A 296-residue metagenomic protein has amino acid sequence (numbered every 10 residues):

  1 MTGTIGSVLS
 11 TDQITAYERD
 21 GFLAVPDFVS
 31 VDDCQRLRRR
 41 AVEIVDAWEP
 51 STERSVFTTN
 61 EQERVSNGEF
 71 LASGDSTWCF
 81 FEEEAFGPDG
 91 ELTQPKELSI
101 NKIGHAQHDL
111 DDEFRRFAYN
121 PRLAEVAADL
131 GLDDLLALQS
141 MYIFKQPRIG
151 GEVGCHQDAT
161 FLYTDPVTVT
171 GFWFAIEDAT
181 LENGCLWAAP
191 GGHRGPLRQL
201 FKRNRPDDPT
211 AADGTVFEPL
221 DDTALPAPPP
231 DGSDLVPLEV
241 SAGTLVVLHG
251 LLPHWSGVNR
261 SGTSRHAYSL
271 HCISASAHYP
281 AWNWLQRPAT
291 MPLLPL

Functional and structural regions predicted by a protein language model:
T2, A47-F57, V65, L71-S76 (+4 more regions): Non-heme Fe(II)/2-oxoglutarate
T2-E18, P26-E152, M291: Non-heme Fe(II)-dependent double-stranded beta-helix
R38-V42, A188-P190, G262: Short Gly/aromatic-enriched secondary-structure transition segments
F117, V126, L132-L136, Q146-R148 (+5 more regions): Active-site region of the double-stranded beta-helix
L132, Q157-V169, S233-D234, V240 (+1 more regions): A short beta-loop-beta micro-motif enriched in histidine and acidic residues
F144-D158, G250-W255: Conserved short histidine dyad/triad with adjacent acidic residue
L162-L181, E239-V240, V247, H271-S276: Short, conserved beta-strand element in jelly-roll/cupin
A179-L252: Double-stranded beta-helix
